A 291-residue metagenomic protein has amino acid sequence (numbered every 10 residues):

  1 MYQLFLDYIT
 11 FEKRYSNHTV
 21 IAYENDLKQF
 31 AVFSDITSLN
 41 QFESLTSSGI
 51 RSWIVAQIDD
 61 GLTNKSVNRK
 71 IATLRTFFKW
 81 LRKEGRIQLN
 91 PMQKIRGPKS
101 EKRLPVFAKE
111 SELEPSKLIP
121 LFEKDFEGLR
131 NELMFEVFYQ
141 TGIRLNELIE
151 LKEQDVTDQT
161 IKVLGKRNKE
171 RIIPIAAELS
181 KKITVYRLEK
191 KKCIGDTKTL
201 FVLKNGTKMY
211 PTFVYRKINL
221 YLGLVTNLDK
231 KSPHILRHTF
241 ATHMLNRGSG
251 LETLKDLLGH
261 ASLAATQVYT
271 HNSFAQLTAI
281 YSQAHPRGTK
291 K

Functional and structural regions predicted by a protein language model:
M1-K291: Conserved catalytic core of the tyrosine transesterase superfamily
